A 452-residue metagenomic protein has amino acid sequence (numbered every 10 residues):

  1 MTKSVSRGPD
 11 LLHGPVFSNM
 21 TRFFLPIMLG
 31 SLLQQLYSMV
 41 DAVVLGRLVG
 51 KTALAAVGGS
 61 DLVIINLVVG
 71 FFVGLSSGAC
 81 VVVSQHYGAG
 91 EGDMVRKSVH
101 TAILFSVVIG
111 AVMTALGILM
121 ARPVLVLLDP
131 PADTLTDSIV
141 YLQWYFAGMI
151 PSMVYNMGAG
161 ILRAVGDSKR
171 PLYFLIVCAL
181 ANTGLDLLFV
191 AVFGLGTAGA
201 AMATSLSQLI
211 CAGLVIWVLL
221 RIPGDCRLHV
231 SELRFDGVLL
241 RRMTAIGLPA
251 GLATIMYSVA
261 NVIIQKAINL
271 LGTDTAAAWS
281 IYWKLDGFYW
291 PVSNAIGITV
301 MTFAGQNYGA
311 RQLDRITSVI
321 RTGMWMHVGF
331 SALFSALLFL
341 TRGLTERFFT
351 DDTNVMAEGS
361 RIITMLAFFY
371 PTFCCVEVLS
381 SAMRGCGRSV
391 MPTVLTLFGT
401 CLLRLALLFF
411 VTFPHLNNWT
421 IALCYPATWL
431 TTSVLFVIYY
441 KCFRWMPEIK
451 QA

Functional and structural regions predicted by a protein language model:
M1-F24, V83-G148, G184, V192-L248 (+2 more regions): Short alpha-helical transmembrane segments in multi-pass integral membrane proteins
H13, F17-L36, V40, I64-F71 (+8 more regions): Residue-level signal for short hydrophobic patches within transmembrane helices of multi-pass membrane transporters
R22-D41, W144, Y155, C178 (+5 more regions): Transmembrane helical elements of multi-pass membrane transporters/channels
I27, S31, V43, V81 (+15 more regions): Transmembrane alpha-helix boundary and packing residues in multipass membrane permease domains and related
L32, L36-A55, L125-A132, L188-T197 (+5 more regions): Helix-terminus/linker motif at the lipid-water interface of multi-pass membrane proteins
V49-V63, S138, L142, A201 (+3 more regions): Small-residue hotspots at the loop-to-helix junctions and early N-terminal turns of transmembrane alpha-helices
L54-A115, S152-P171, A278-R342, F373-T396 (+1 more regions): Small-residue-rich hydrophobic transmembrane alpha-helices
S76, C80, Y145-R163, P171-N182 (+5 more regions): Short runs within selected transmembrane alpha-helices of multi-pass transporters and secretion channels
